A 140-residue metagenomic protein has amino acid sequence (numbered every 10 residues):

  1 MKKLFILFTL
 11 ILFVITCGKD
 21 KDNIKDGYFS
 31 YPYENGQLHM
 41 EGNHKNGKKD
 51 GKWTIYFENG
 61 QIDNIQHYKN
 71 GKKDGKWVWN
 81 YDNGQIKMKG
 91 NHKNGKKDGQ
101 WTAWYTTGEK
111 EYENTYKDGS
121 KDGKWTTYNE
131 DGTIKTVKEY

Functional and structural regions predicted by a protein language model:
L4-F13: Sec-dependent N-terminal signal peptides
F13-Y140: Glycine/tyrosine- and acidic-biased, solvent-exposed loop/turn segments at the edges of beta-strands
